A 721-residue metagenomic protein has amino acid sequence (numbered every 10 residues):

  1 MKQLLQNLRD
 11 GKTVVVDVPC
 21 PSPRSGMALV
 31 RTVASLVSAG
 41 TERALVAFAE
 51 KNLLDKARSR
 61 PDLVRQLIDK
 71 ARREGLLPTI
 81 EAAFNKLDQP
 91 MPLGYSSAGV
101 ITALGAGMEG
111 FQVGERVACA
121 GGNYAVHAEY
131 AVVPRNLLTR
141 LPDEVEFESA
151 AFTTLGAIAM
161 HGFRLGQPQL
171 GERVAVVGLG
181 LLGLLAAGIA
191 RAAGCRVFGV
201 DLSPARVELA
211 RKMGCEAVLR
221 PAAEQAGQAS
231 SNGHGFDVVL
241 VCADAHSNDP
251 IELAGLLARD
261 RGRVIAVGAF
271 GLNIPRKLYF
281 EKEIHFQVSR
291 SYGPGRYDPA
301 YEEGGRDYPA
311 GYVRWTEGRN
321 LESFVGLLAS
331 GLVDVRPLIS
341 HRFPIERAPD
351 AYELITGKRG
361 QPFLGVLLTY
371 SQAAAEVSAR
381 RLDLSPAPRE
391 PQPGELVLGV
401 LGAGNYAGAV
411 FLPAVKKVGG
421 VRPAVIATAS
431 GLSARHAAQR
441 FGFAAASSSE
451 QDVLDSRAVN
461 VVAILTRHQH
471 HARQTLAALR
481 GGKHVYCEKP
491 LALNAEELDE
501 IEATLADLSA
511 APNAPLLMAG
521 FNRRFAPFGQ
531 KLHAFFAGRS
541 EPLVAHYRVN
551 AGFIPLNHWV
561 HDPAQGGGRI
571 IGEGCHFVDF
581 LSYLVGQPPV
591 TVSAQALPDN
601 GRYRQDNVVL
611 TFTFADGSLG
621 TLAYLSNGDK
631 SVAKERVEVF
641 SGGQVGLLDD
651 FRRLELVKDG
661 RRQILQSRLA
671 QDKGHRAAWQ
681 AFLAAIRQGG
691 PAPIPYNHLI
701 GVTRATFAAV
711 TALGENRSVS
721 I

Functional and structural regions predicted by a protein language model:
P78-M91, S96-G122: A glycine-/small-residue-rich N-terminal strand-loop-strand element that serves as the cofactor-binding glycine loop
R116, N123, E148-A222: Mid-domain Rossmann-like dinucleotide-binding core that forms the NAD(H)/NADP(H) cofactor-binding site
V176-L179, R191-E252, A427-D452: Adenosine-nucleotide cofactor-binding segment
R259, A472-F521: Beta-strand-loop-alpha-helix segment that lines the small-molecule cofactor/substrate pocket of alpha/beta enzymes
I284, P294-Y312, P512-P515, R523-G601 (+1 more regions): Predominantly a Rossmann-like dinucleotide-binding segment in NAD(P)-dependent oxidoreductases
D350-E353, K358-Q372, E376-R381, G572 (+2 more regions): Contiguous beta-strand/loop segments that form the cofactor/metal-binding neighborhood of enzyme cores
L354-Q361, L368, A374-E376, R380-P391 (+3 more regions): C-terminal helix-rich "cap/oligomerization" subdomain common to oxidoreductases
S378-F441: N-terminal Rossmann-like dinucleotide-binding module
